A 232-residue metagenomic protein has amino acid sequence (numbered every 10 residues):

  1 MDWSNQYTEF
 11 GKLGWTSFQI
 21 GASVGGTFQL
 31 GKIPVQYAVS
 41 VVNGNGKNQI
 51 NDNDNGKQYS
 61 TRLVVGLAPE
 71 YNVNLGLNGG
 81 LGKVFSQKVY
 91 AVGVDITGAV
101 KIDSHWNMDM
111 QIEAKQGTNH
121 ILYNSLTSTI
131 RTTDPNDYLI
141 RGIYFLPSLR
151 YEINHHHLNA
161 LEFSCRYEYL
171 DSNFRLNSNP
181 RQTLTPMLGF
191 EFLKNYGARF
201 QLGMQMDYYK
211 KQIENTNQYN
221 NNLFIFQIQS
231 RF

Functional and structural regions predicted by a protein language model:
M1-V64, Q229: Surface-exposed coil loops of outer-membrane beta-barrel proteins
K12-T16, N51-G56, V84-Y90, T129-R141 (+2 more regions): Replace "Gram-negative outer membrane beta-barrel proteins" with "bacterial and organellar outer membrane beta-barrel
S23-G25, R62-V64, D95-T97, Q111-E113 (+5 more regions): Outer-membrane beta-barrel architecture
Q29-V35, A68-L75, K101-M108, E152-L161 (+1 more regions): Short loop/turn motifs that connect adjacent beta-strands in outer-membrane beta-barrel proteins
V35-V39, V73-L77, M108-I112, F145 (+4 more regions): Transmembrane beta-strands of outer-membrane beta-barrel proteins
Q36, N43-D137: Surface-exposed beta-loop-beta
V41-N45, G79-K83, V100, A114-H120 (+4 more regions): Transmembrane beta-strands of outer-membrane beta-barrel pores
Y219-F232: Outer-membrane beta-barrel "beta-signal"
